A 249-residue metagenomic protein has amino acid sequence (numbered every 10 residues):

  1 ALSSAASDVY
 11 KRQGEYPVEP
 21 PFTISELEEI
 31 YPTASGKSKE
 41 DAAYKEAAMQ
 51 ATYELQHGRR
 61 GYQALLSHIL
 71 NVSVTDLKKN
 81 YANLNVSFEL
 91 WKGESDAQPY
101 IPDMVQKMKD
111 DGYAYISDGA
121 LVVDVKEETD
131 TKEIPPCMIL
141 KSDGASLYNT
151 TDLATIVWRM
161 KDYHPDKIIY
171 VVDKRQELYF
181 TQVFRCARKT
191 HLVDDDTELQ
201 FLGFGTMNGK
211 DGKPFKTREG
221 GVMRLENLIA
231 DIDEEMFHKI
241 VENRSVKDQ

Functional and structural regions predicted by a protein language model:
A1-Q249: NTP-dependent nucleotidyl-transfer catalytic core
